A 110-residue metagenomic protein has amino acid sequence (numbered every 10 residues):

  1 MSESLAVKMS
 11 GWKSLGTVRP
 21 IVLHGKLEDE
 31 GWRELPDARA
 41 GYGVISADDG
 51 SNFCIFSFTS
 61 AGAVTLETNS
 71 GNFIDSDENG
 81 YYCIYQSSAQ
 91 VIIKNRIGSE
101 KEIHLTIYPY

Functional and structural regions predicted by a protein language model:
M1-W32, Y110: Glycine-rich, low-complexity segments
E3, E28-E30, E34, E67 (+3 more regions): Glutamate identity and glutamate-enriched acidic tracts
S4, M9, V18, Y42 (+2 more regions): Surface-exposed or flexible loop/turn and strand-edge residues in extracellular/cell-surface modules
A6-S10, P36, V44-A47, I55-F58 (+3 more regions): Beta-strand-rich, repetitive solenoid scaffolds
V18-F53, V64, F73-E78: Surface-exposed ligand/attachment interfaces on beta-rich extracellular proteins
S51-A63, K101-Y110: Surface-exposed flexible segments
G71-Y110: Low-complexity intrinsically disordered segments
